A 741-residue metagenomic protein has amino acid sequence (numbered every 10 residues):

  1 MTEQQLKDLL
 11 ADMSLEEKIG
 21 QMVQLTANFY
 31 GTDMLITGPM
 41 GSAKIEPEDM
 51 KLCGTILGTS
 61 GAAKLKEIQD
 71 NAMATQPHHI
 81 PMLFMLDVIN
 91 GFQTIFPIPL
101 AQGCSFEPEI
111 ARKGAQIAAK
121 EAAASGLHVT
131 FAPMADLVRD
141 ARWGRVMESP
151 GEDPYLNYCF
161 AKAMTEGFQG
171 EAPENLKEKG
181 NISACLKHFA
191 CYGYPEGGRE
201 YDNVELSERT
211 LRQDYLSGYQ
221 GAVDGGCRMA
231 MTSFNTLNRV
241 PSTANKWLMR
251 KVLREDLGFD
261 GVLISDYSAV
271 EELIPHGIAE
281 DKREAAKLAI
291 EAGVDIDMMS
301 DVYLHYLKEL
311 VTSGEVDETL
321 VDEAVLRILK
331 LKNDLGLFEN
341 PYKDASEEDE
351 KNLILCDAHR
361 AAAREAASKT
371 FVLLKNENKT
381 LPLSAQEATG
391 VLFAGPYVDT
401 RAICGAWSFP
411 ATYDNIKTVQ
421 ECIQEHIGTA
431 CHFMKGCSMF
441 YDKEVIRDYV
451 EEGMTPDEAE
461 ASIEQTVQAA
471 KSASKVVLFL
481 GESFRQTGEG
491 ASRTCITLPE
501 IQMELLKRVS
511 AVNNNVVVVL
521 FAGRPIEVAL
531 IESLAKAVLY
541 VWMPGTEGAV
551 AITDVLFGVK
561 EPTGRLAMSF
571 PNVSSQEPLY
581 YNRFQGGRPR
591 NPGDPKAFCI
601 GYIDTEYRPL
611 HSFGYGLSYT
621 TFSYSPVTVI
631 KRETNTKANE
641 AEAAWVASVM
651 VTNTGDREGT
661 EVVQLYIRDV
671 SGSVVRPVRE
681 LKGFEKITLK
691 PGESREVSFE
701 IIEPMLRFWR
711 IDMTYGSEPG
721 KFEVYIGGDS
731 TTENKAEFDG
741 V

Functional and structural regions predicted by a protein language model:
M1-R710, G716-S730, E737, V741: Glycoside hydrolase catalytic-domain context in secreted enzymes
